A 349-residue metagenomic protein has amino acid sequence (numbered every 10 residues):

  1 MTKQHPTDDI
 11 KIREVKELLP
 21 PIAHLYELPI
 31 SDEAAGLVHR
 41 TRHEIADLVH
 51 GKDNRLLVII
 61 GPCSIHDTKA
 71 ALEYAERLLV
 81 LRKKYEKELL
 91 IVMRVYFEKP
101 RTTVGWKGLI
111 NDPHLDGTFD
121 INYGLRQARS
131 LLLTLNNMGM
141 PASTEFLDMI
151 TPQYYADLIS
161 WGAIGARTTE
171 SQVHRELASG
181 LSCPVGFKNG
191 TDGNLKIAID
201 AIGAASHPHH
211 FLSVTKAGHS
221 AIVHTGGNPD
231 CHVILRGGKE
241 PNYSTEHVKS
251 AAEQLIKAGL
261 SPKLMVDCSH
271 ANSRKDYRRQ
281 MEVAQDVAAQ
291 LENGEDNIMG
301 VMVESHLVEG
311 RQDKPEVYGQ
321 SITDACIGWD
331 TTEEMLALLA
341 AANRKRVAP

Functional and structural regions predicted by a protein language model:
T2-T7, E88-Y243, H247-V248, H270-A271 (+7 more regions): Active-site-facing alpha/beta catalytic cores
D9-V49: N- or domain-start disorder-to-order transition segments that initiate the globular core
A46-N54, I256-L260: Glycine-rich phosphate/diphosphate-binding loops that line cofactor/substrate pockets in enzymes
L57-A70, D324: Conserved phosphate/anionic-ligand binding catalytic regions in large, soluble enzymes, centered on
G61, V266, G328: Conserved, mostly hydrophobic/aromatic
K83-K87, K257-G259, N293-D296: Short helix-capping segments at alpha-helix termini
E304-K345: Internal helix-turn-beta structural module
